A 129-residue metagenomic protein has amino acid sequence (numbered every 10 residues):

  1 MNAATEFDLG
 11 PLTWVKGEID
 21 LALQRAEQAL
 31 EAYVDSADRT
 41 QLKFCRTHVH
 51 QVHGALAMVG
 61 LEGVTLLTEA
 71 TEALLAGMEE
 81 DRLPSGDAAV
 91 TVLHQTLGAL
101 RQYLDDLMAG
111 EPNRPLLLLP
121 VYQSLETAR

Functional and structural regions predicted by a protein language model:
M1-L9, R82-R129: Structural secondary-structure packing elements that flank or coincide with functional cores
A3-H48: Long, amphipathic alpha-helical coiled-coil segments characteristic of histidine-phosphotransfer scaffolds
G17-D20, Q24, K43, H50 (+3 more regions): Generic structural signal for well-ordered, non-transmembrane alpha-helical segments in soluble/cytosolic regions
A22-L30, G63-A76, R101: Extended amphipathic alpha-helical scaffold segments
A26-A37, L56-V59, L75-S85, L107 (+1 more regions): Secondary-structure edge/capping motif, primarily at the C-terminal ends of alpha-helices and the immediately following
Q41-C45, M58-L74, A88-T96: Short, well-ordered alpha-helical segments that carry or flank key catalytic/ligand-binding motifs at enzyme/regulatory
H53: Beta-strand-dominated lipid-handling architectures at cellular/organellar boundaries
